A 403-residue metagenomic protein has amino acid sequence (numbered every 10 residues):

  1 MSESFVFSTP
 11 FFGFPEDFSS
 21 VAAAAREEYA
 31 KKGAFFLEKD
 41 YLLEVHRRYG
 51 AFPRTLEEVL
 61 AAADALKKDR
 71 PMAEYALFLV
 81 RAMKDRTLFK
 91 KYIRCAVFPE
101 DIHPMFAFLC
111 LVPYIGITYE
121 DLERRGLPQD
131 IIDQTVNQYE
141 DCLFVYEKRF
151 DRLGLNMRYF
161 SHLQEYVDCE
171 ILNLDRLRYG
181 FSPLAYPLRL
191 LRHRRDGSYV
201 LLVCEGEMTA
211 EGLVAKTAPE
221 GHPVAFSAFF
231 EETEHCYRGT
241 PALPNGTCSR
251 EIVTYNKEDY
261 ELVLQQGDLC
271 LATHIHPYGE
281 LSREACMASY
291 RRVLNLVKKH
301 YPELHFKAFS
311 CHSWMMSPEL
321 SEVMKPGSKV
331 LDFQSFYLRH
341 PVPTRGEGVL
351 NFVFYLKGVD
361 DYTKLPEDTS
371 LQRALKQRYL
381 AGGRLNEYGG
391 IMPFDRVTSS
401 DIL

Functional and structural regions predicted by a protein language model:
S2-L281, Y301-A308, M324-L403: Non-catalytic substrate-recognition and accessory regions of acyl/acetyltransferase enzymes
P277-E284, M316-P318: Short acidic, S/G/P-rich loop/turn micro-motifs used as interaction or catalytic elements
L281-K298, F309: Conserved acetyl-CoA-binding loop-helix of GNAT-fold acetyltransferases
S313: Residues that form ligand- and interface-recognition hot spots within folded domains
S317-K325: A short acidic (Asp/Glu
